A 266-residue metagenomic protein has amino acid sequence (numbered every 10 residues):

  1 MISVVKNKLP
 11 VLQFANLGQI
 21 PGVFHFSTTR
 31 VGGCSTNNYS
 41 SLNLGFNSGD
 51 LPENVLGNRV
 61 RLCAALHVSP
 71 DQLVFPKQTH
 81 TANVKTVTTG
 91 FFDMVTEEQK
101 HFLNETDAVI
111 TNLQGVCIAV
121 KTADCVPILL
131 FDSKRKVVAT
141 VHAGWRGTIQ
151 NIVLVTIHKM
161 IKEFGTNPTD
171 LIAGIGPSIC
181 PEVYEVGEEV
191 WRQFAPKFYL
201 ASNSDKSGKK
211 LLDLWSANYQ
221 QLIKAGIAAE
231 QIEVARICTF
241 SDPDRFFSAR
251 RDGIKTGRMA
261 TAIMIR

Functional and structural regions predicted by a protein language model:
M1-R266: Active-site microenvironment for binding and transforming phosphate-containing groups
